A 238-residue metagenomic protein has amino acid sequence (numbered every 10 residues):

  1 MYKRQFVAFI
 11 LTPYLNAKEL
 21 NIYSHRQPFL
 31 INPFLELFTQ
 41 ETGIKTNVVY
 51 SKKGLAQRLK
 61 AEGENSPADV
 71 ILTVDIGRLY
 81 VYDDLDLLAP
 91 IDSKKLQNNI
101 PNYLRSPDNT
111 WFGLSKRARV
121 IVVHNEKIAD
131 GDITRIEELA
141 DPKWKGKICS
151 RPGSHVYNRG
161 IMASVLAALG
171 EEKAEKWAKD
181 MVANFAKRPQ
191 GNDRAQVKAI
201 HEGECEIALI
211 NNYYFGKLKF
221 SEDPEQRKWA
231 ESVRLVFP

Functional and structural regions predicted by a protein language model:
M1-Q5: Conserved small/polar residues in nucleotide/adenosyl-binding loops
P13-A17: Sec/Tat signal peptide C-region and signal peptidase I cleavage site
N21, V120-V122, R234: Residues embedded in well-ordered beta-strands
S24-K45, I121: Short, polar/charged alpha-helical segment
H25, N32, S51, P67-E204 (+1 more regions): Extracytoplasmic ligand-binding site segments that recognize negatively charged/polar headgroups
K45-G54: A short beta-strand-loop structural module common to alpha/beta enzyme folds
Q57-E64: Short, well-structured alpha-helical segments in soluble
Q190-K198, E202-C205, I210, P224-P238: Extracytoplasmic/periplasmic substrate-recognition and gating elements
